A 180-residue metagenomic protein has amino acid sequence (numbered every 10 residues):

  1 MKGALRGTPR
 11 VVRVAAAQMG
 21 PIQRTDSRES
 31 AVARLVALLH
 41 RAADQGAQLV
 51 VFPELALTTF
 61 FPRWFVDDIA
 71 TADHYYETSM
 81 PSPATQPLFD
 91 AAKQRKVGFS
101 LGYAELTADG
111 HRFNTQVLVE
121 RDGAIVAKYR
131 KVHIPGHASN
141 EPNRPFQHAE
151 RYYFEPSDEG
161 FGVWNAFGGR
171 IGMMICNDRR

Functional and structural regions predicted by a protein language model:
M1-K2, A84, E159: Alpha-helical scaffolding within the catalytic cores of extracellular/periplasmic polymer-degrading hydrolases
G3-V14, G162-G172: Beta-strand-turn-beta hairpins that frame and shape the catalytic cleft of phosphate-ester-processing enzymes
V14-A16, K128: Conserved beta-strand scaffold positions in the cores of enzyme catalytic domains, especially in NTP/NDP-utilizing
A17, V50, G172-M174: Hydrophobic positions in the central parallel beta-sheet of the AAA+
Q18-R24: Short polar catalytic/cofactor-binding loops
M19, L55, D178-R179: Active-site metal-binding loops of divalent metal-dependent hydrolases
D26-D122, V126-R130, G136-H137: Cys-nucleophile CN-hydrolase/nitrilase-fold catalytic domain and related Cys-dependent amidase chemistry that acts on
D90, T107-R180: Active-site catalytic loop in hydrolytic enzyme cores
